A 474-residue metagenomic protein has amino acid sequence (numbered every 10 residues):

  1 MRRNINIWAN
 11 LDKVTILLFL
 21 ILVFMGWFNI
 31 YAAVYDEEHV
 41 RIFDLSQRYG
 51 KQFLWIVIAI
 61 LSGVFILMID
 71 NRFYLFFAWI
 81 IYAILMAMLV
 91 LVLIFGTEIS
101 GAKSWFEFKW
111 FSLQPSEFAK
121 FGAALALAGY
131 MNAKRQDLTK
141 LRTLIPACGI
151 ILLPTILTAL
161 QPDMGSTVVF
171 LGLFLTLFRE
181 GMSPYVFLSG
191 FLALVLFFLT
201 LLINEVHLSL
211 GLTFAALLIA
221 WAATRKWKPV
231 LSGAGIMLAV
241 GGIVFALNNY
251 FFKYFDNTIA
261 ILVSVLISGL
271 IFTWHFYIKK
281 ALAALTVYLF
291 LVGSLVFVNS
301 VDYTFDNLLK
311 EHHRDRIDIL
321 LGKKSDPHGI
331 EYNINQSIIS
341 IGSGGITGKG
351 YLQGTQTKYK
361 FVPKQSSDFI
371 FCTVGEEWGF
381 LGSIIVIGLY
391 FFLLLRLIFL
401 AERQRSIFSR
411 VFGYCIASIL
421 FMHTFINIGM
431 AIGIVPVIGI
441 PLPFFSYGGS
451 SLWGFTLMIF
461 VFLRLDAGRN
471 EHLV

Functional and structural regions predicted by a protein language model:
M1-R3, G233-V244, N427-V474: A juxtamembrane structural motif centered on a specific transmembrane helix
M1-W8, F43: Cytosolic juxtamembrane amphipathic/interface segments immediately preceding and feeding into a transmembrane helix
I7-A9, T143-L144, Y359-V362, Q404-R405: Helix-boundary and loop/linker segments of multi-pass membrane transporters
L18-A32, R41-H328, G375-M430, V461: Hydrophobic alpha-helical transmembrane segments of multi-pass inner membrane proteins, especially in bacterial systems
W110-G122, Q161-P162, G345, K349 (+1 more regions): Glycine/serine-rich anion-binding loops at beta->alpha junctions that coordinate negatively charged ligand groups
E331, I341-W378: Long extracytoplasmic/lumenal interhelical loops at the membrane interface of multi-pass membrane proteins
